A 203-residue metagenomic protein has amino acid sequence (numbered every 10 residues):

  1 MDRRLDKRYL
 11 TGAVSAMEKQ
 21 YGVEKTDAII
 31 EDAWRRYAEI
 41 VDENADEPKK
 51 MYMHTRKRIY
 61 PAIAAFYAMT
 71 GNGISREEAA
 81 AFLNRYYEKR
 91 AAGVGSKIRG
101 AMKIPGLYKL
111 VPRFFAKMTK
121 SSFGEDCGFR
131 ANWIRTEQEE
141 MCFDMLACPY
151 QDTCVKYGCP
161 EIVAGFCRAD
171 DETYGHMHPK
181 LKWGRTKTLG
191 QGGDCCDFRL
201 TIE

Functional and structural regions predicted by a protein language model:
M1-M69: N-terminal, charged low-complexity regulatory/assembly segments
D6-Y9, A62-A68, N72, F143 (+1 more regions): Short flexible/disordered coil segments
M17, M69, S122, D170-T173 (+1 more regions): Hydrophobic, Leu/Ile/Phe/Ala-enriched alpha-helical segments that form helix-helix packing faces
Y21, G73-I74, H178: A broad structural signal for alpha-helix termini and local helix breaks/kinks
H54, N132, K187-L189: Residues embedded in well-ordered secondary-structure elements
K57-I63, Y67-G158, I162: Amphipathic interaction/junction segments at domain boundaries or subunit interfaces
E139-E203: C-terminal non-catalytic interaction appendages of large macromolecular assemblies
